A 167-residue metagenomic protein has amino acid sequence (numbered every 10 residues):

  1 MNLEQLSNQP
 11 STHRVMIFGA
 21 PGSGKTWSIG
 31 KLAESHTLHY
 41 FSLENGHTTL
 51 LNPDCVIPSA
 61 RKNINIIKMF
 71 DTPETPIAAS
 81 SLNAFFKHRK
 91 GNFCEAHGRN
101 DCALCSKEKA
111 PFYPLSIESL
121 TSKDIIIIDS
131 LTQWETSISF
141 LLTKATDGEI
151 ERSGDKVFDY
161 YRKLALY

Functional and structural regions predicted by a protein language model:
M1-S7: N-terminal pre-Walker A segment at the start of P-loop NTPase domains
P10-A110, L120-S122, Q133: Conserved P-loop
E118-Y167: P-loop NTPase motor core
